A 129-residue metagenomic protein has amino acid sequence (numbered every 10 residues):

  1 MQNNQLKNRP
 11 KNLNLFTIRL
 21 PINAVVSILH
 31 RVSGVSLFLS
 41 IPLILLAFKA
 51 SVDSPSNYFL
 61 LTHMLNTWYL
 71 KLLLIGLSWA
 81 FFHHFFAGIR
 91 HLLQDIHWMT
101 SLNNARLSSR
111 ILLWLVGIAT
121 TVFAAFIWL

Functional and structural regions predicted by a protein language model:
M1-L129: Membrane-embedded alpha-helical bundles that constitute the cytochrome b-like, heme-associated redox core of multi-pass
